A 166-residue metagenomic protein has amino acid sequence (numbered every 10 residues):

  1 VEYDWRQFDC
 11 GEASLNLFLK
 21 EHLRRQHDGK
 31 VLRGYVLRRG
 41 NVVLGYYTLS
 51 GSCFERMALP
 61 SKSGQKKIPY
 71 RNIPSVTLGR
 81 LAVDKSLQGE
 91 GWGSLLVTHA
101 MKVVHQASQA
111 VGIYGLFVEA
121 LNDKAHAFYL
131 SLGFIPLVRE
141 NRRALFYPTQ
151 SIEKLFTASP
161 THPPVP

Functional and structural regions predicted by a protein language model:
V1-R25, G29: Short amphipathic alpha-helix that is part of the acyltransferase structural core
E2-Q7, K30-V31, R39-G40, S151-P166: C-terminal tail/extension regions appended to the core domain(s) of diverse proteins
K30-G51, S61: Conserved beta-hairpin
Y46-R80: Conserved acyl-donor/pantetheine-binding loop and adjacent beta-alpha core of acyl/acetyltransferases and related
G79, D84, Q88, L121: Residue-level recognition of the GNAT/N-acetyltransferase active site
G89-V103, S131: Conserved acetyl-CoA-binding loop-helix of GNAT-fold acetyltransferases
V97, N122-A127, N141-P148: Short glycine/proline-centered loop/turn elements that form peptide/ligand docking sites
H105, V111, E119-R139: Conserved active-site alpha-helix within GNAT-family acetyltransferase domains
